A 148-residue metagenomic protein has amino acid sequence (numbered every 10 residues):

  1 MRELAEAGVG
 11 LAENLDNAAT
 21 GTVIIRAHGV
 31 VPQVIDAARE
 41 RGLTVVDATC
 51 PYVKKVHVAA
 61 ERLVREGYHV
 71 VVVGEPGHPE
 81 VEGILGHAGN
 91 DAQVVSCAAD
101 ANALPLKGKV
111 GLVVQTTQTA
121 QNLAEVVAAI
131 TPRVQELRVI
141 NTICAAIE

Functional and structural regions predicted by a protein language model:
M1-E148: The feature marks the mature, well-folded catalytic cores of soluble enzymes
